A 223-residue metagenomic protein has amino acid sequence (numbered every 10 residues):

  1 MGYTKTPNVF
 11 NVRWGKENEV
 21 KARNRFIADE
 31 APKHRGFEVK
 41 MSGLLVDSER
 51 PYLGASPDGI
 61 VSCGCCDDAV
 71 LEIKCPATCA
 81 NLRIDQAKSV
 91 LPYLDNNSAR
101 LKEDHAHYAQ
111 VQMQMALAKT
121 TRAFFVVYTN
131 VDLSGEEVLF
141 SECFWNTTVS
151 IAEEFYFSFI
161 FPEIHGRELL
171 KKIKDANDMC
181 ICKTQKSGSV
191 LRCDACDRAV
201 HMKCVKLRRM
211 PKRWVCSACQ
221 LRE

Functional and structural regions predicted by a protein language model:
M1-R25, D29, N81-K102, E168-K174: Charged, glycine-rich intrinsically disordered N-terminal tails and low-complexity linkers that flank
E19-A22, H107-Q110, T148, R192 (+1 more regions): Alpha-helical interaction elements in eukaryotic regulators
K33-A55, C63-P162: Nucleic-acid nuclease catalytic cores
G43, Y128-S134, S141-E142, R167-I173 (+2 more regions): Short amphipathic alpha-helical segments embedded in low-complexity Lys/Glu-rich regions
L53-P57, A176-D178: Short beta-strand or tight-loop elements that sit immediately N-terminal to catalytic metal-binding acidic residues
C143-W145, S150-D178, A218-E223: C-terminal helix/juxtamembrane-tail motif
L170-E223: PHD-type zinc finger and closely related Cys/His-rich zinc-binding mini-domains in nuclear regulators
